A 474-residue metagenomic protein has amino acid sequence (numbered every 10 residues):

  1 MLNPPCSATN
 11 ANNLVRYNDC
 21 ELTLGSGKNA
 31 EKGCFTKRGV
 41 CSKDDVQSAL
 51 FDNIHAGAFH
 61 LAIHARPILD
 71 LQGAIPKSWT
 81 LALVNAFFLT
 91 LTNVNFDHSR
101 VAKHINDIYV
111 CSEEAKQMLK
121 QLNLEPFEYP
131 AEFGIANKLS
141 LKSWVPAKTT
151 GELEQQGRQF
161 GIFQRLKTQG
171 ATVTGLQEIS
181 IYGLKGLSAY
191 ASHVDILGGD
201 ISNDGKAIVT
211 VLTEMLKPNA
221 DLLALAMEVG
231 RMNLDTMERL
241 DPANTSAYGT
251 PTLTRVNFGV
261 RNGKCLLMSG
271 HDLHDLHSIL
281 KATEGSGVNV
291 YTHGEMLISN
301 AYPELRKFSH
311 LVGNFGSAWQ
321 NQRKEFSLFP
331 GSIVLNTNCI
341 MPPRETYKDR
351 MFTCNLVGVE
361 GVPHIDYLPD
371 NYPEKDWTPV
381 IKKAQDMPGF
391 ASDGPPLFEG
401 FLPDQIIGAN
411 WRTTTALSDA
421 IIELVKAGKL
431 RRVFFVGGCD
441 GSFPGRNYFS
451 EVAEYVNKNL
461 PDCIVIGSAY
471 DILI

Functional and structural regions predicted by a protein language model:
L2-I474: Metallocofactor- and cofactor-centric catalytic cores in central/energy metabolism, strongly enriched
